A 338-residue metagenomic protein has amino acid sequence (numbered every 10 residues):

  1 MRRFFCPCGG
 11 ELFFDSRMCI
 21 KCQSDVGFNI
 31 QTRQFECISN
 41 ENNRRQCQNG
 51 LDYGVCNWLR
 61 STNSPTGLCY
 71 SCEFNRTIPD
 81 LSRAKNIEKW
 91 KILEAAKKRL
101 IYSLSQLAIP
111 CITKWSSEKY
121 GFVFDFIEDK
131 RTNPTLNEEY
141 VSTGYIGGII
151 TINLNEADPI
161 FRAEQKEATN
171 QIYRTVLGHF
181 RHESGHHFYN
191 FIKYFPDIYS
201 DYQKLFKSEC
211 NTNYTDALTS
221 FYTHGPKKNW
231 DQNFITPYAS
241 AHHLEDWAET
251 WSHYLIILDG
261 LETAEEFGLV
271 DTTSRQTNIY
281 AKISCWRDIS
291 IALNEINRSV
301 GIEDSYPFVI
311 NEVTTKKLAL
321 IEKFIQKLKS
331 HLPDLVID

Functional and structural regions predicted by a protein language model:
F5-G10, K21, Q46-G50, W58 (+1 more regions): Short, cysteine/histidine-rich loop/knuckle motifs that typically chelate Zn2+
E11-F14, G27, D52-N57, S61 (+1 more regions): Short functional micro-motifs and their immediate structural scaffolds
C19, R174-Y194, A248: Active-site recognition of the HExxH zinc-binding catalytic motif
I20, A239-D338: Pan-zinc metallopeptidase signature
Q23-R33, C72-L81: Short Cys/His-rich micro-motifs in 6-15 aa windows
E88-P159: Auxiliary, metal-adjacent structural segments of Zn-dependent hydrolase domains
P159-R181: Short pre-active-site segment immediately N-terminal to the catalytic Zn-binding motif
Y189-W247, W251-G260: Post-HExxH zinc-binding segment in Zn-dependent metallohydrolases
